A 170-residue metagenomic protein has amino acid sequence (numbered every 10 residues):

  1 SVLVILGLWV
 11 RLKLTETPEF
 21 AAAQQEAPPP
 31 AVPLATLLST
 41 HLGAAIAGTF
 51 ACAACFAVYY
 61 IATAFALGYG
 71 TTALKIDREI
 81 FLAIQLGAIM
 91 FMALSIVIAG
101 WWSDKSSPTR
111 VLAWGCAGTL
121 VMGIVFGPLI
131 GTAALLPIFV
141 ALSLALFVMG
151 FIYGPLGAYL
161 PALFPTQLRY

Functional and structural regions predicted by a protein language model:
L12-P33: Flexible cytoplasmic inter-helical loops of multi-pass small-molecule transporters
L42-M92: Extracytoplasmic gate region of multi-pass secondary transporters
R78-E79, T166-Y170: Loop-to-transmembrane helix entry/capping segments in MFS-fold secondary transporters and related SLC/MFSD carriers
I89-V97, G150-F151: Residue-level signature of mid-helix packing/kink "hotspots" within the transmembrane helices of 12-pass Major
D104-A117: Cytoplasmic membrane-interface "Motif A"-like loop-to-helix N-cap segments of 12-TM Major Facilitator Superfamily
A117-A133: C-terminal ends and interior cores of transmembrane alpha-helices in multi-pass membrane transporters/permeases
L135-Y153: Hydrophobic core of transmembrane alpha-helices in multi-pass small-molecule transporters, especially MFS/SLC-type
F151-F164: Intracellular juxtamembrane helix-capping segments at the cytosolic ends of symmetry-related transmembrane helices
